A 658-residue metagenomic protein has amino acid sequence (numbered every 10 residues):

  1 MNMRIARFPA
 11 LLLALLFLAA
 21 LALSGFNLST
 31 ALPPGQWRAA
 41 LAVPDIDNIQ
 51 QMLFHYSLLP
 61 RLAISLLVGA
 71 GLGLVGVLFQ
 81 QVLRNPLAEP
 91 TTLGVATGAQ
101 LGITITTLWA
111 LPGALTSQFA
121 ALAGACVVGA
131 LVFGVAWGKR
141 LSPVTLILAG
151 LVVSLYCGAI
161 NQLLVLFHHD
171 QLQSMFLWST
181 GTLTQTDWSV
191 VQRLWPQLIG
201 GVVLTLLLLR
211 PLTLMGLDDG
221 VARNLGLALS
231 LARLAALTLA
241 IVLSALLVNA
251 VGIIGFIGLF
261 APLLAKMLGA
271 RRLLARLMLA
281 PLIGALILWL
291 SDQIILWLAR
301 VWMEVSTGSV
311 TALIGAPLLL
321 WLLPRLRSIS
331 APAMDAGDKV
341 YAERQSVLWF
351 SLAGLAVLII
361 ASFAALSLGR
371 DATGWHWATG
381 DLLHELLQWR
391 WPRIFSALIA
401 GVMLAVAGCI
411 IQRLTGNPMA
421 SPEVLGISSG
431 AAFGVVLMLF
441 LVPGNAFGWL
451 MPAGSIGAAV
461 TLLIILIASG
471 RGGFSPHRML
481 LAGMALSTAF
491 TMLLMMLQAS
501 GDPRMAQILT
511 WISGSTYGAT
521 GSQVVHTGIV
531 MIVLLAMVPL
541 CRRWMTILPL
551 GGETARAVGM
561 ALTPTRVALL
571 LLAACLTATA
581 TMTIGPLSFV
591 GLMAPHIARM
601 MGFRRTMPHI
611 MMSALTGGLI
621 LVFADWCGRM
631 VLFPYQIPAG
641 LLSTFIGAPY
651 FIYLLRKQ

Functional and structural regions predicted by a protein language model:
N2-Q658: Alpha-helical transmembrane segments in inner-membrane proteins
